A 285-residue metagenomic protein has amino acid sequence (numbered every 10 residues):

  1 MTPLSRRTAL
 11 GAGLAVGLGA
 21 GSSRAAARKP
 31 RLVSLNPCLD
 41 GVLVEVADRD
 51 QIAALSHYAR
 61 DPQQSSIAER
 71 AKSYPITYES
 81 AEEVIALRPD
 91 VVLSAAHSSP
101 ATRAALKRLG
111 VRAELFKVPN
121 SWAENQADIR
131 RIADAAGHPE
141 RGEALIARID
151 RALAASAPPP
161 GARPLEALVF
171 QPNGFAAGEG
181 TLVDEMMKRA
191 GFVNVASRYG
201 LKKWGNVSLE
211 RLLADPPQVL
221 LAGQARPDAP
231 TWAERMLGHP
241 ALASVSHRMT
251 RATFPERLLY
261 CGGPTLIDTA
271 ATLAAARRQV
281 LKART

Functional and structural regions predicted by a protein language model:
M1-V16: N-terminal secretory signal peptides and thylakoid transit peptides that target proteins across membranes
G21-L35: C-terminal segment of N-terminal export signals and the immediately downstream linker at the start of the mature
R28-R31, V91, A101-F175, A196-R198 (+3 more regions): Extracytoplasmic substrate-binding proteins
R31-H97, T102, V195, L242: A short, structured surface patch at a secondary-structure boundary
L35-N36, A54-L55, S94-A95, L168 (+3 more regions): Replace "coordinates the UDP/GDP/TDP-sugar" with "coordinates nucleotide-activated sugar donors
N36, A96, V118, Y199 (+1 more regions): Short secondary-structure boundary segments
A81-P89, L109, N206-P216: Short helices/loops that flank or line small-molecule/ion binding pockets
L182-W204, Q224, T250-T253: His/Asp/Glu-enriched short active-site or ligand-binding loop at hydrolase and phosphoryl-transfer sites
